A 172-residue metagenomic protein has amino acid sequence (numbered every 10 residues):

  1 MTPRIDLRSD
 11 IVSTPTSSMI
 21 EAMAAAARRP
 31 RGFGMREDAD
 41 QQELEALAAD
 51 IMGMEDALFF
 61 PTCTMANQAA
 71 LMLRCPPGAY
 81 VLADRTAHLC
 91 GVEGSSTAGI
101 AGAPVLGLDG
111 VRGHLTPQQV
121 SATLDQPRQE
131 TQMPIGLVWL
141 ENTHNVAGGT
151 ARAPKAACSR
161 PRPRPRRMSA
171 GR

Functional and structural regions predicted by a protein language model:
M1-M23: N-terminal amphipathic/basic leader segments beginning at the initiator methionine
L7, L115-R166, R172: Active-site phosphate-binding strand-loop segment of PLP-dependent enzymes
P15-C63, R85-T86, C90-V92, S96-A98 (+1 more regions): Conserved N-terminal alpha-helix of the aminotransferase class I/II PLP-enzyme fold
A49-M52, L73-R74, A98-I100, R128-M133 (+1 more regions): Solvent-exposed alpha-helices and their adjacent loops that cap or buttress functional pockets in soluble metabolic
P61, A83-D84, D109, G136-E141: Short beta-strand segments
N67, P77-R85, A101: Membrane helical hairpin/interfacial module
A69-G78, S96: Glycine-rich loop at the start of a catalytic domain that most often binds anionic cofactors/ligands
V92-P104, M168-G171: Active-site-proximal loop->helix
